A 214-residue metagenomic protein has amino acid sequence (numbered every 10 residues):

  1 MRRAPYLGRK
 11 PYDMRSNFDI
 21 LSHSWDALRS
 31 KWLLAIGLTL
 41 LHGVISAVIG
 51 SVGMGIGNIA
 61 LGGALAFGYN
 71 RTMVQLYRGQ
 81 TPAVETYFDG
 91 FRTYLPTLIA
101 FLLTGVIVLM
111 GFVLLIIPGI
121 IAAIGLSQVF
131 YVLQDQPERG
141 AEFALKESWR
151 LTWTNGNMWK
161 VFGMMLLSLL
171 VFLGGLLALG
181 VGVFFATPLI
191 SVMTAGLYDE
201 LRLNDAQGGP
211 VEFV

Functional and structural regions predicted by a protein language model:
M1-Y12, L21: N-terminal leader/transit sequences and adjacent low-complexity N-terminal tails of integral membrane proteins
R2, Y6, G208-V214: Intrinsically disordered cytoplasmic terminal tails of membrane proteins
L7-G8, Y12, S51-T81, L109-K146 (+2 more regions): Selective recognition of hydrophobic, aromatic-rich stretches within alpha-helical transmembrane segments of polytopic
R15-I45, T81-M110, I124-G175, F213-V214: Interfacial aromatic "cap" segments that immediately flank transmembrane helices in multipass membrane proteins
L40, V44-I56: Short, hydrophobic transmembrane alpha-helix segments
